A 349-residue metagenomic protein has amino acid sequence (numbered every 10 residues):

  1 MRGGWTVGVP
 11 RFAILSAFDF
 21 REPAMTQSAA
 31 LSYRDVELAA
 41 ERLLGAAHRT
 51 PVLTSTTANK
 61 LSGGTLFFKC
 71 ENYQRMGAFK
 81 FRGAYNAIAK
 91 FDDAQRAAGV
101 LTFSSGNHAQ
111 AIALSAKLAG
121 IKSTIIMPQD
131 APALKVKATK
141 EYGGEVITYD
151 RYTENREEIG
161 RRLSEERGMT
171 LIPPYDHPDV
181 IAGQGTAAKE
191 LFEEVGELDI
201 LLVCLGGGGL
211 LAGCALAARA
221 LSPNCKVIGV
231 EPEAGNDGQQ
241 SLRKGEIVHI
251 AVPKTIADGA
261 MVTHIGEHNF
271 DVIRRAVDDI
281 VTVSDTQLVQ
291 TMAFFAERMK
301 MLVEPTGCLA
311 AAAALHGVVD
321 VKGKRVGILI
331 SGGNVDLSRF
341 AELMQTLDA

Functional and structural regions predicted by a protein language model:
R11-A24: Short, Lys/Arg-enriched N-terminal segments with co-localized hydrophobic residues within the first ~10-30 amino acids
R21, M25-A349: PLP-dependent amino-acid enzyme catalytic core
